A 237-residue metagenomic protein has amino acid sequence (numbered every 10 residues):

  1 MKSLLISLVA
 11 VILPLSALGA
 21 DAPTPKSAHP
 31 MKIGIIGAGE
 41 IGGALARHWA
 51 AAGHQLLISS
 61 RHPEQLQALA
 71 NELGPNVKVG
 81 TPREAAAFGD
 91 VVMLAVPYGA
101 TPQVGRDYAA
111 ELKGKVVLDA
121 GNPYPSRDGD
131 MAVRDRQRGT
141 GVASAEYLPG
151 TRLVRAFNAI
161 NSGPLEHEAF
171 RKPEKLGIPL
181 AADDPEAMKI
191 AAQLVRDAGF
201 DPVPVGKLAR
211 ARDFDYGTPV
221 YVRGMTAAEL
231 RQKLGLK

Functional and structural regions predicted by a protein language model:
M1-L4: Positively charged n-region of N-terminal signal peptides that target proteins for export
I6-S16: Bacterial N-terminal signal peptides
A20-A68: NAD(P)+-binding Rossmann beta1-loop-alpha1 motif at the extreme N-terminus of oxidoreductases
P30, F88, G114, G150-L153: A glycine-biased structural micro-motif
G74-V116, A120-D128: Rossmann-like NAD(P)-binding element
G121-A169: Rossmann-fold NAD(P)-binding glycine/threonine-rich loop
Y147-L153, R171-A211, Y216-V220, T226-K237: Internal alpha-helical scaffold of NAD(P)-dependent oxidoreductase catalytic cores
